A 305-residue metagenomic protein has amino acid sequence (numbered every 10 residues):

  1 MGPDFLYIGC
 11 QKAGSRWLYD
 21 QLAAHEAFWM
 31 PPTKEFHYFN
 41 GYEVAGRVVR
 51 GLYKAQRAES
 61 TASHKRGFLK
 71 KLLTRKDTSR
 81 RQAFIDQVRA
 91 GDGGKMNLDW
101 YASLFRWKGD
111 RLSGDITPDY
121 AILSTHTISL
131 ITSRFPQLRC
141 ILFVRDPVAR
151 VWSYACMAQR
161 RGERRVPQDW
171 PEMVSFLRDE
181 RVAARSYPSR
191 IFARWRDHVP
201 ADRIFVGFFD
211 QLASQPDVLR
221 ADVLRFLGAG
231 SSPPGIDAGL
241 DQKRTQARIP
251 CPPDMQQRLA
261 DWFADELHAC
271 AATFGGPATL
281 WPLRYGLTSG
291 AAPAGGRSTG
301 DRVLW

Functional and structural regions predicted by a protein language model:
M1-D99, S103-R111, I116-T117, R134 (+3 more regions): PAPS-dependent sulfotransferase catalytic core
G14-S15, Y101, G114, I131 (+6 more regions): Generic structural signal for small/hydrophobic residues in well-ordered secondary structure, especially within
T33-H37, G41, R145-V148, E172 (+1 more regions): The conserved 3'-phosphoadenosine-5'-phosphosulfate
G41-A45, R50-G51, T127, W152-C156 (+2 more regions): Short aromatic-enriched loop/helix-cap "lid" or pocket-rim segments at secondary-structure transitions that line
F84-R89, D115-Y120, P171-A183, D210 (+1 more regions): Surface-exposed cleft-lining segments at the edges of enzyme active sites
L98-A102, I128, F192-A193, L267: Generic structural signal for well-ordered alpha-helices, preferentially at hydrophobic/aromatic core positions
D110, I116-P136, A184-A193: Active-site periphery "cap/insert" segments of enzyme catalytic domains
R134-A155: Conserved phosphate-donor/acceptor-positioning beta-strand/loop module used by diverse small-molecule
